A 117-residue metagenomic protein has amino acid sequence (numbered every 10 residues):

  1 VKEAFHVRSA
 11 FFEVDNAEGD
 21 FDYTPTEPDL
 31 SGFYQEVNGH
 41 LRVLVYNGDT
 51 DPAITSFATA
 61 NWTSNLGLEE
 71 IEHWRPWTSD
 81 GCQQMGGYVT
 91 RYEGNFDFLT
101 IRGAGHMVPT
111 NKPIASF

Functional and structural regions predicted by a protein language model:
V1-F117: Terminal and linker regions of secretory-pathway proteins
